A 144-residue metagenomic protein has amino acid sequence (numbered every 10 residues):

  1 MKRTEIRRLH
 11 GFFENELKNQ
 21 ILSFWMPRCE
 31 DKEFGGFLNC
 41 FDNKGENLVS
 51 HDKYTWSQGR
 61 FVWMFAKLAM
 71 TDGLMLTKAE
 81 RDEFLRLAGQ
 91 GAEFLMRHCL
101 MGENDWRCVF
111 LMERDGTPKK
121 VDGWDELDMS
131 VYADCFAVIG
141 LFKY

Functional and structural regions predicted by a protein language model:
M1-Y144: Glycan-recognition and catalytic cores of secretory/periplasmic carbohydrate-active enzymes
